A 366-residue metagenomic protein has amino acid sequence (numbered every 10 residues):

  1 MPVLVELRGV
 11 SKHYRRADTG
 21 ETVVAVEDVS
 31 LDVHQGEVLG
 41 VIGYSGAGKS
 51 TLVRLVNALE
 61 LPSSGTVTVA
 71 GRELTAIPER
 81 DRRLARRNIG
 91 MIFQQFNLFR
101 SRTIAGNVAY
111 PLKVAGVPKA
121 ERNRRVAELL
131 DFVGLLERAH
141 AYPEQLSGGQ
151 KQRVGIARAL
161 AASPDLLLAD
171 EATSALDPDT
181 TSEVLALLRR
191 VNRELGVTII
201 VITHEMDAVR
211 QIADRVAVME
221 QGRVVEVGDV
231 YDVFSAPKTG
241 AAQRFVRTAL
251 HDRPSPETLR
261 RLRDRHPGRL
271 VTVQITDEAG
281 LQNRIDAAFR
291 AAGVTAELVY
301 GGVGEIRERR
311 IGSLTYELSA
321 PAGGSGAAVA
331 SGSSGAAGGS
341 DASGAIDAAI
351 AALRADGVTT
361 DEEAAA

Functional and structural regions predicted by a protein language model:
T19-G20, L74-G90, V114-A120, V233-P237: ABC ATPase NBD coupling module
N57: Helix-to-loop junction immediately C-terminal to a conserved catalytic motif
Y142-L146, Q150: Conserved ABC ATPase signature
A161-D165: A short, proline-enriched helix->beta-strand linker immediately N-terminal to the Walker B motif in ABC-type P-loop
V209-Q211: A short, surface-exposed alpha-helical micro-motif characterized by mixed small hydrophobic and charged/polar residues
V227-G228, A236: ABC ATPase "signature
